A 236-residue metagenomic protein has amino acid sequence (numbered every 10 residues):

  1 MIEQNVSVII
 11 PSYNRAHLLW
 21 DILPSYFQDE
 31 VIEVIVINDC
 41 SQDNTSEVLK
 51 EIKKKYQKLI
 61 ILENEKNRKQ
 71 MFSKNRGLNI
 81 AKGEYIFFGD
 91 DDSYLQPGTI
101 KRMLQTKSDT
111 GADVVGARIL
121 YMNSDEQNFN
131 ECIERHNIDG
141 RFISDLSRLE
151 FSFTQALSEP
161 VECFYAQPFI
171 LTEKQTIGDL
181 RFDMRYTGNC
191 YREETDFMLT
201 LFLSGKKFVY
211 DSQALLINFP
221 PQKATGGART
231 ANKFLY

Functional and structural regions predicted by a protein language model:
R15-Q28: Short, well-formed alpha-helical segments that are part of the catalytic scaffolds of diverse glycosyltransferases
S25, N38-V48, K66, S93: A conserved acidic beta->alpha catalytic loop
N64-A81: Glycine-rich, basic loop-to-helix element that forms the pyrophosphate-binding segment of sugar-nucleotide handling
I86: Short aromatic/hydrophobic "clamp" motif used to bind/position activated sugar donors
G98-N137: Conserved donor NDP-sugar-binding/catalytic core segment of glycosyltransferases
R135-E162: Short, flexible, basic/aromatic active-site loop/helix in glycosyltransferases
F164-I170, Q175-L180, T187-A214: A short, conserved alpha-helix in the catalytic core of glycosyltransferases
F208-Y236: Active-site-adjacent helix/loop segment of glycosyltransferases that harbors family-specific signature motifs
